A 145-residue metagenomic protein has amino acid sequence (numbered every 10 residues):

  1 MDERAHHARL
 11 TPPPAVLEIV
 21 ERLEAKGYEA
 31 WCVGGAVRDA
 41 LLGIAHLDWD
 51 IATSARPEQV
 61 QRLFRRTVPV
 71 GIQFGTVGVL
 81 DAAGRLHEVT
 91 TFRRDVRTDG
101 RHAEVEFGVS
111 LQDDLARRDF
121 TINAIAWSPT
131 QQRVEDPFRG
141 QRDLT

Functional and structural regions predicted by a protein language model:
M1-T145: Catalytic cores of the polymerase beta-like nucleotidyltransferase superfamily and closely associated nucleotide
